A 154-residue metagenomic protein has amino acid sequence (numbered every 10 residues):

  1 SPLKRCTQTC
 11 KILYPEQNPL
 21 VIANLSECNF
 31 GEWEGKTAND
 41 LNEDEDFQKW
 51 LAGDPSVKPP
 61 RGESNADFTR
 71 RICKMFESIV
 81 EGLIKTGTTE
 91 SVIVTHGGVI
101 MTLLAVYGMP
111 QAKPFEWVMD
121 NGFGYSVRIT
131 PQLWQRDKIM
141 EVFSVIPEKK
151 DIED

Functional and structural regions predicted by a protein language model:
S1, R70, V94-T95: Short beta-strand scaffold positions
S1-D46: Phosphate-coordination/substrate-recognition cap region in phosphate-metabolizing enzymes
I12, T102-V106: Active-site signature of alpha/beta-hydrolase-fold catalytic machinery across serine- and Asp/Cys-nucleophile hydrolases
C28-N39, E81-T89, A105-D154: Acidic, low-complexity terminal tails and accessory targeting/binding regions of phosphate-metabolizing enzymes
Q48-D67: Short glycine/proline- and acidic residue-enriched helix-loop micro-motifs that form flexible lids or anion-recognition
T69, C73-I84, L104: Generic structural signal for well-ordered alpha-helical scaffold segments
G87-G97: Generic beta-sheet signal
G98-M101, M109: Short Gly/Pro-enriched loop/turn and capping motifs at secondary-structure junctions
